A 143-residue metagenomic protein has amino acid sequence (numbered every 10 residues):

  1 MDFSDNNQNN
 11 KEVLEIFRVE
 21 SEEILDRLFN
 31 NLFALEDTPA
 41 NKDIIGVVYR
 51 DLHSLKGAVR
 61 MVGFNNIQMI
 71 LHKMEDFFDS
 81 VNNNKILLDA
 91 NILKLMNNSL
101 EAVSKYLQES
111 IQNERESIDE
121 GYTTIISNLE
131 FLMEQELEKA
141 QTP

Functional and structural regions predicted by a protein language model:
M1-P143: Non-catalytic helical tethers at domain boundaries
